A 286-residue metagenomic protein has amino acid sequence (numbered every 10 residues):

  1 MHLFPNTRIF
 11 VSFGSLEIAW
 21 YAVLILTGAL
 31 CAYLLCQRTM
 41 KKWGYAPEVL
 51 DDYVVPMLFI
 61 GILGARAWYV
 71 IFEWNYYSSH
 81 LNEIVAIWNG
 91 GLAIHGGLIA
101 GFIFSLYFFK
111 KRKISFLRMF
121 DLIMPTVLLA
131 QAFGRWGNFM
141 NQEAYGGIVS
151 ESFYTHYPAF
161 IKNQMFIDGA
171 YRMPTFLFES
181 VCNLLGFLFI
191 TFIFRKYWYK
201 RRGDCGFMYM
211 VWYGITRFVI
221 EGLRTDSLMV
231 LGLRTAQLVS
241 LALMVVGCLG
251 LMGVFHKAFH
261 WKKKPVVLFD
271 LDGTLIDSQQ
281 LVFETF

Functional and structural regions predicted by a protein language model:
M1-K263: A feature for loop-to-transmembrane-helix boundaries and adjacent hydrophobic helices in multi-pass integral membrane
K264-F286: Active-site neighborhood of HAD-like aspartate-dependent phosphohydrolases
